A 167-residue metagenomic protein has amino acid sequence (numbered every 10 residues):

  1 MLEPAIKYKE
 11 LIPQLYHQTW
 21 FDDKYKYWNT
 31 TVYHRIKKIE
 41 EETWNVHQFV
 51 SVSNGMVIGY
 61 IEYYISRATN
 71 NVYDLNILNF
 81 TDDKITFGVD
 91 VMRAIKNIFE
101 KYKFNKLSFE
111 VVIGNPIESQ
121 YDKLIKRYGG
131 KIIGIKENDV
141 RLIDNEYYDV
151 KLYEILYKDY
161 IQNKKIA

Functional and structural regions predicted by a protein language model:
M1-R35, L156-A167: A short, well-structured alpha-helix characteristic of acyl/acetyltransferase catalytic modules
E10-Q14, R93-N97, L152: Alpha-helical elements of Rossmann-like donor-binding domains used by nucleotide-donor carbohydrate transfer enzymes
Y25-D74, L78-K84: Acetyl-CoA-dependent GNAT
K84-E100, E118-K123: Conserved acetyl-CoA-binding loop-helix of GNAT-fold acetyltransferases
S108-D122, K126: Conserved beta-strand-loop-alpha-helix junction that forms the acyl-donor binding cleft
E110, K126-N145: Conserved catalytic-core motifs of GNAT/GCN5-like acyltransferases
E137-A167: C-terminal "cap" of GNAT-fold acetyltransferases
